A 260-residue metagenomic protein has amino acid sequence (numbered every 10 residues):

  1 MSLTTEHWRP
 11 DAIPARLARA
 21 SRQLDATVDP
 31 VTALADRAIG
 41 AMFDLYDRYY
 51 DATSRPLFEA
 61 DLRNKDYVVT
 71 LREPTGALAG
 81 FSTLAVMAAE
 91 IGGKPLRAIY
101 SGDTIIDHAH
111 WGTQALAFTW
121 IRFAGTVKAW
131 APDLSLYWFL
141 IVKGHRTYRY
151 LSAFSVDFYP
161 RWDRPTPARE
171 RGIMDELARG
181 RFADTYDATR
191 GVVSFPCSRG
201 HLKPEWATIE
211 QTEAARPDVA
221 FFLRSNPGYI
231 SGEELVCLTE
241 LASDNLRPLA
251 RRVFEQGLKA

Functional and structural regions predicted by a protein language model:
M1-F43, D47-Y49, R55-P74, L78-A79 (+3 more regions): Terminal substrate-recognition subdomain of acyl/acetyltransferases
M42, S101-T104, L116: Structural hydrophobic-scaffold residues in regular secondary structure
L71, L84-V86, S101, I106: GNAT/GCN5-related N-acetyltransferase fold signature
A85, L96-A98, Q114-W120: "Short basic amphipathic alpha-helical interaction patches in structured regions
L96-H108, I121, L140-I141: Conserved acetyl-CoA binding element of GNAT-fold acetyltransferases
I106, W111-T126: Conserved acetyl-CoA-binding loop-helix of GNAT-fold acetyltransferases
